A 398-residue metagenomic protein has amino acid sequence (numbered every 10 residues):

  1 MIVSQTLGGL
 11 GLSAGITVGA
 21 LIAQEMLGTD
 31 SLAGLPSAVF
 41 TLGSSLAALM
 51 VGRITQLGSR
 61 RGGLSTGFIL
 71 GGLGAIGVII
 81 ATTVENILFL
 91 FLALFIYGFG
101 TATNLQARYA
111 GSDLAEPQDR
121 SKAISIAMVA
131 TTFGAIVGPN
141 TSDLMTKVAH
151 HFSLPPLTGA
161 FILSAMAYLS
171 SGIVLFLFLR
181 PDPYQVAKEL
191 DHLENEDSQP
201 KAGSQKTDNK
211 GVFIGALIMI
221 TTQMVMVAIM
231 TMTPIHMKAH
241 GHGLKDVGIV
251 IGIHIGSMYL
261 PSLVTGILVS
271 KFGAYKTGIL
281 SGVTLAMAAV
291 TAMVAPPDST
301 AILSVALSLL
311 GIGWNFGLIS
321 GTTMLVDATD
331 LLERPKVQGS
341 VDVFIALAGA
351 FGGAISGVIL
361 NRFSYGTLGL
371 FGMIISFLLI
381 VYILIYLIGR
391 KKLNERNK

Functional and structural regions predicted by a protein language model:
T6, I87-A102, I302-F316: Hydrophobic core of transmembrane alpha-helices in multi-pass small-molecule transporters, especially MFS/SLC-type
G19, A102-E116, F316-D330: Intracellular juxtamembrane helix-capping segments at the cytosolic ends of symmetry-related transmembrane helices
A47-S59, P261-A274, L360: Helix-to-loop junctions at the C-terminal end of transmembrane segments in multipass secondary transporters
I69-V84, T284-P297: C-terminal ends and interior cores of transmembrane alpha-helices in multi-pass membrane transporters/permeases
L94-A130: Cytoplasmic helix-loop-helix junction between adjacent transmembrane helices in 12-TM secondary transporters
K122-S142, F344-G352: Glycine-rich segments within core transmembrane alpha-helices of 12-TM secondary carriers
S142, A165-D191, Y382-L387: C-terminal membrane-cytosol helix-exit motif in multi-pass small-molecule transporters
V269, Y275-G321: C-terminal transmembrane helical hairpin of 12-TM major facilitator-type secondary transporters
